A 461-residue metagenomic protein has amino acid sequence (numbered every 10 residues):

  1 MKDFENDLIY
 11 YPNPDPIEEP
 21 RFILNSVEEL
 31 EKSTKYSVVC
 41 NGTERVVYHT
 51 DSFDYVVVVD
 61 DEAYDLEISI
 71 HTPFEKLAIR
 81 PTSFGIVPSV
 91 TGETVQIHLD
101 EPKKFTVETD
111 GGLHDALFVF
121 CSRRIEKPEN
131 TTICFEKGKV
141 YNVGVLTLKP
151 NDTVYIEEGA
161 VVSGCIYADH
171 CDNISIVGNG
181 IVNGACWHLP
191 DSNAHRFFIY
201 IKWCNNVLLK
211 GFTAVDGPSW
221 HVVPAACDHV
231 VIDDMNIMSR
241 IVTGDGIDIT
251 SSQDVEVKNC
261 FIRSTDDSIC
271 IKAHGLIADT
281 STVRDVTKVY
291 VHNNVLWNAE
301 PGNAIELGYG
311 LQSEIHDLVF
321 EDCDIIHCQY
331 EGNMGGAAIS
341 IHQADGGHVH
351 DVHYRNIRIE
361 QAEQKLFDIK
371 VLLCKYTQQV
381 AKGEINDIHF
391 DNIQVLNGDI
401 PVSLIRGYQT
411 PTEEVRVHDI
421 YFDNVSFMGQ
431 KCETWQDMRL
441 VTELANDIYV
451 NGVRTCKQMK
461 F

Functional and structural regions predicted by a protein language model:
M1-F461: Extracellular/periplasmic carbohydrate-active domains that bind, remodel, or depolymerize complex polysaccharides
